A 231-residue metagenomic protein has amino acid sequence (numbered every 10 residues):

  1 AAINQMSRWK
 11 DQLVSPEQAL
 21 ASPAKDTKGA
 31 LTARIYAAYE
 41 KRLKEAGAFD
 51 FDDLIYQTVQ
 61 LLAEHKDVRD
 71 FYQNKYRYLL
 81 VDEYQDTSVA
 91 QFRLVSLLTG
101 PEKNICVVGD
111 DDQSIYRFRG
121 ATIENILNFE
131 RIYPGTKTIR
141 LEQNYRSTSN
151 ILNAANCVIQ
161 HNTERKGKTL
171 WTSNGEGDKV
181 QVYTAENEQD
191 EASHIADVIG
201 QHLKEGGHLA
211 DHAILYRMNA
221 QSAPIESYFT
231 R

Functional and structural regions predicted by a protein language model:
A1, F71-Q73, G207-A210: Short helix-terminating capping/connector loops at secondary-structure junctions
A1, L13-L20, A24-A33: Upstream accessory/linker segments immediately N-terminal to the RecA-like ATPase cores of bacterial MutS and a subset
A1-S15, N150-V158: Structured, non-catalytic alpha/beta "coupling" segments that mediate domain-domain communication and provide generic
N4, R34-A37, K41, Y56 (+7 more regions): Solvent-exposed alpha-helical segments within well-ordered globular domains of core cellular machineries
M6, A24-N128, R140-S147: Conserved helicase NTPase motor core
K10-Q18, A48, V158-K168: Proline-centered turn/helix-capping motifs that create local helix->coil transitions or kinks
P134-K137, E142-R231: Helicase P-loop NTPase motor core
